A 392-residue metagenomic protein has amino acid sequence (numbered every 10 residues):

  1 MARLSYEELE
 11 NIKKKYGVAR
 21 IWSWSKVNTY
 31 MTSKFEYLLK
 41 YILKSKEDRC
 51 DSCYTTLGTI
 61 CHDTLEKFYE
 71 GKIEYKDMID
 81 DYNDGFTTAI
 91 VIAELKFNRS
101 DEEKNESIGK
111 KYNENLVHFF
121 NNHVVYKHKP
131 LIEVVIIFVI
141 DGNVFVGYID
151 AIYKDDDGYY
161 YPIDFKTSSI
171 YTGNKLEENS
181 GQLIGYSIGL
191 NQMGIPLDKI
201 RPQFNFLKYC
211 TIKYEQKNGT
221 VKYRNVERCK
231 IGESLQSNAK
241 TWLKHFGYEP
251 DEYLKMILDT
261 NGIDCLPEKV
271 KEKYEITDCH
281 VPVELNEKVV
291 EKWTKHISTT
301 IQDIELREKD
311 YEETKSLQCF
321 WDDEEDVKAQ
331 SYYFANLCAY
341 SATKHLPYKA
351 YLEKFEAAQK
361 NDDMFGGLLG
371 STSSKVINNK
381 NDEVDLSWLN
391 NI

Functional and structural regions predicted by a protein language model:
M1-I392: RecB-family 4Fe-4S metal-dependent nuclease core
